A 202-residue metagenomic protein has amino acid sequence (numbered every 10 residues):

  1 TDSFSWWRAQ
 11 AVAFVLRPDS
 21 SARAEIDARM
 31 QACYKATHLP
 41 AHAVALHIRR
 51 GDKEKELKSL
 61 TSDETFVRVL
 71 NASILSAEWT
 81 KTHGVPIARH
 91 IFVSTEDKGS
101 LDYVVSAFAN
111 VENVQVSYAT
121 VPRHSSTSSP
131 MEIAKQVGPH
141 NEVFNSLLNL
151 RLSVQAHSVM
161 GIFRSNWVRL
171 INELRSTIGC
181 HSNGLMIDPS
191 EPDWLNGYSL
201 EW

Functional and structural regions predicted by a protein language model:
T1-I87: Secretory-pathway luminal glycosyltransferase catalytic domains
R49-K53, E96-S100, R123-H124, S165-W167: Short, solvent-exposed loop/turn segments at secondary-structure junctions
H90-S94, A119: Short internal beta-strands
D102-E112, R175: Short, aromatic/basic amphipathic alpha-helical patches
N113-S128, H181-E201: A generic structural motif
Q115-Q155: Donor nucleotide-activated moiety binding/catalytic core segment of transferases that use nucleotide-activated donors
S146-P192: A donor-sugar binding/catalytic signature common to diverse glycosyltransferases and related nucleotide-sugar
